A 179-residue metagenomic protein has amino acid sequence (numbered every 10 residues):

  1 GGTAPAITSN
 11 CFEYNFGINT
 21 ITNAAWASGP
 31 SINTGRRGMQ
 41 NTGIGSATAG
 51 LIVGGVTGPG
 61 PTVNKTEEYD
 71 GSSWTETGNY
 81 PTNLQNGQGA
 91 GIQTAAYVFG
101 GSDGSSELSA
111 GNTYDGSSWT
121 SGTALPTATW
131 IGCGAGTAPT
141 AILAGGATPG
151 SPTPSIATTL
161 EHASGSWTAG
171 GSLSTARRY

Functional and structural regions predicted by a protein language model:
G1-Y179: Polar, enzyme-active/binding microenvironments
